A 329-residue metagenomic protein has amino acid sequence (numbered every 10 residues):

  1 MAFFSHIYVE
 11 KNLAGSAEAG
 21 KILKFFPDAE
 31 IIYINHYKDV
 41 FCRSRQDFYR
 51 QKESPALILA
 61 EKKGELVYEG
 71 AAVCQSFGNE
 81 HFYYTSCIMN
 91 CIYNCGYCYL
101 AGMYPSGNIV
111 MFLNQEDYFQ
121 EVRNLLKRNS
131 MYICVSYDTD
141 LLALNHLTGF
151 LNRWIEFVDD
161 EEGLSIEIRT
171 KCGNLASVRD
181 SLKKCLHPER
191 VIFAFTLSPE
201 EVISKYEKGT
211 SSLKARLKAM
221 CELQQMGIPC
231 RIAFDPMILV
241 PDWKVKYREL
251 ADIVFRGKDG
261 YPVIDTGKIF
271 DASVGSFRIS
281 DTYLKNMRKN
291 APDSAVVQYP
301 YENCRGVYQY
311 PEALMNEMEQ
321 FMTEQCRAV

Functional and structural regions predicted by a protein language model:
M1-H81: Flexible, acidic/Gly-rich N-terminal and inter-domain linker regions that tether and position cofactor-handling modules
M1-K21, F255-V329: Auxiliary Fe-S-binding modules of radical SAM enzymes
I58-H81, G96-A194: Conserved Radical SAM active-site core
T85-C95: Cysteine-centered iron-sulfur cluster-binding motifs in ferredoxin-type domains/subunits of redox enzymes
E121-K127, S181-L186, L213-M226, M322: Structured alpha-helical segments in the cores of large, soluble enzyme domains
T139-L142, G173-A176, V191-T210, P236-P241 (+2 more regions): Conserved radical SAM core fold
V178-E201, D271-R278, R288, A295-Q298: Non-cysteine beta-strand/loop elements that form the S-adenosyl-L-methionine
R216-Y283: Conserved C-terminal portion of the radical SAM core fold that forms the substrate/S-adenosylmethionine-binding
